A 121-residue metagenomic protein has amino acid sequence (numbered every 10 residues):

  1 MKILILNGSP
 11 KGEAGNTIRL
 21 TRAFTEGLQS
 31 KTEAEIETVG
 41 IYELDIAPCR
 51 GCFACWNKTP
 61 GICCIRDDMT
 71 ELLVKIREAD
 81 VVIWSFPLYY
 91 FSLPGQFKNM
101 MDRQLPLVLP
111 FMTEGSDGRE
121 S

Functional and structural regions predicted by a protein language model:
M1-E114: N-terminal beta1-alpha1-beta2 submodule of the flavodoxin-like/Rossmannoid cofactor-binding fold
R119-S121: Short, conserved loop/helix-junction motifs that constitute active-site signature segments in enzyme catalytic cores
